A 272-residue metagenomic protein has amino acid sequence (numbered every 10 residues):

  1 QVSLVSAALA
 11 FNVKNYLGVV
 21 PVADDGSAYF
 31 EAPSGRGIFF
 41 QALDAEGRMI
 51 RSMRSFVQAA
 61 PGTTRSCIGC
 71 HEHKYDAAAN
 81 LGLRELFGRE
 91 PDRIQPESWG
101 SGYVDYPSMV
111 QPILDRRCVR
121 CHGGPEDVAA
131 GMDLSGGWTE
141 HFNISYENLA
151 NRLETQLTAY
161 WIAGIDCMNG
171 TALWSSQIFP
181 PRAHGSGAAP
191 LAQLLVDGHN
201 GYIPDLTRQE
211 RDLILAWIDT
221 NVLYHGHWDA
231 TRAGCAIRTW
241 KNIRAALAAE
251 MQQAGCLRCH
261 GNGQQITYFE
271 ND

Functional and structural regions predicted by a protein language model:
Q1-A10, R84-R89: Blade/loop signatures of beta-propeller domains
Q1-V2, I38-F40: Beta-strand-rich binding/interaction modules
S6-D25: Short, acidic Ser/Thr/Gly-rich low-complexity loop/linker segments typical of extracellular and cell-surface proteins
D25-E31: Short, surface-exposed beta-strand/beta-hairpin micro-motifs centered on an aromatic residue
P33-G37, L43-M49, M53-F56, A60-D272: Aromatic- and Gly/Pro-enriched helix-to-coil junctions and flexible linker segments
